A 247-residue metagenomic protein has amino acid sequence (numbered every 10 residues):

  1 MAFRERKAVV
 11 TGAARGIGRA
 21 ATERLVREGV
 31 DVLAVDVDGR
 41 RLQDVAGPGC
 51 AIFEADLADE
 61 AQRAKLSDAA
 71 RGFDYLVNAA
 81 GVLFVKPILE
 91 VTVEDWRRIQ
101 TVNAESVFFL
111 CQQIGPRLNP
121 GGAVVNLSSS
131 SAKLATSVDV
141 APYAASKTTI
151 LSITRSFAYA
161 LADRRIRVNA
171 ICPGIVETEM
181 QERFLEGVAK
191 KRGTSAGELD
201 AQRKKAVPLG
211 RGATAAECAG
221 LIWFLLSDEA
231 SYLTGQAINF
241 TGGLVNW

Functional and structural regions predicted by a protein language model:
A2, L134, R211, W223 (+1 more regions): Short C-terminal tail/terminal secondary-structure segment of NAD(P)H-dependent dehydrogenase/reductase domains
A80-F84, G243: Conserved NAD(P)H cofactor-binding loop of Rossmann-fold oxidoreductase domains
P87-I88, D95-R97, R203: Substrate-binding pocket helix/loop in short-chain dehydrogenase/reductase
V91, T136-A144, S156: Active-site loop-to-helix junction immediately N-terminal to the catalytic Tyr of the SDR YXXXK motif in Rossmann-fold
C111, S146, T154: Active-site helix of classical SDR
S129: Residue(s) in the substrate-gating loop at a strand-loop-helix junction that position the organic substrate next
A162, R167, L233-G235: Short, small/polar-rich loop/turn modules that mediate ligand/substrate recognition or access, typified
